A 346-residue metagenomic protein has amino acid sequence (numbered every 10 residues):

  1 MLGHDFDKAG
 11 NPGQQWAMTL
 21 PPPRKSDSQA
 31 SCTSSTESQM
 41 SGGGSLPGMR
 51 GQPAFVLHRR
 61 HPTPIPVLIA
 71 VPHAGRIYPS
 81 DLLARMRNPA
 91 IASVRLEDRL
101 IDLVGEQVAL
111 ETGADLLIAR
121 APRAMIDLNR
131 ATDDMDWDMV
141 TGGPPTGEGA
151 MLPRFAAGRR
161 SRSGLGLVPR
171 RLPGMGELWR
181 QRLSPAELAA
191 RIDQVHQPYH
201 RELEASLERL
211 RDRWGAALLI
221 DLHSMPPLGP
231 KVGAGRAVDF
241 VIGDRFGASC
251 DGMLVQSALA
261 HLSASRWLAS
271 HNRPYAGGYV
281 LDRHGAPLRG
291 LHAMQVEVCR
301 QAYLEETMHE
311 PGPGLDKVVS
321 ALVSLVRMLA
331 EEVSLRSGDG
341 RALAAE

Functional and structural regions predicted by a protein language model:
L2, A17-L219, S224-M294, V298-E346: N-terminal catalytic or cofactor-binding beta/alpha core of small enzyme domains
G3, G10-G13: Residue-identity detector for glycine
K8, Q15-M18: Intrinsically disordered, low-complexity segments enriched in serine/threonine/proline/glycine and often basic
